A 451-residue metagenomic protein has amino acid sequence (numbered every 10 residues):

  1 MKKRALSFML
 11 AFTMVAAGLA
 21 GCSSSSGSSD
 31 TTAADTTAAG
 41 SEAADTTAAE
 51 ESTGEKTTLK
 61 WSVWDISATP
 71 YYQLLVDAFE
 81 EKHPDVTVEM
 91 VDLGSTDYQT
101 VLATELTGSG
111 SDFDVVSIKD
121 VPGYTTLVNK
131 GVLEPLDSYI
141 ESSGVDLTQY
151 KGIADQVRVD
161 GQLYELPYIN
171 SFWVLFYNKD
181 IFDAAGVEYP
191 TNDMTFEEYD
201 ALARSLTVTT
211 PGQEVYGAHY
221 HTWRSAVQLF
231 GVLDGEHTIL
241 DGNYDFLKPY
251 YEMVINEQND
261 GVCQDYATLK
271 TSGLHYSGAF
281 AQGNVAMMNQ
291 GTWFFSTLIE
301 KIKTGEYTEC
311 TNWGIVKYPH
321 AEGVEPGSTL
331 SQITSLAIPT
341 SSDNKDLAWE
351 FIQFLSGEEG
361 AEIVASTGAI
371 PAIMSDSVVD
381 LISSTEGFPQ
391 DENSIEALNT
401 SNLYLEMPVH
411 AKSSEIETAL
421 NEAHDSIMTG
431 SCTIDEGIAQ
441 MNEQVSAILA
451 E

Functional and structural regions predicted by a protein language model:
L19-T32, S41: Bacterial lipoprotein signal-peptidase II cleavage site
E50-E51, K119-F172, C310-K317, E386 (+1 more regions): Hinge/lid segment of periplasmic solute-binding proteins
G54-I66, V86-V91, D114-V115, Y164 (+2 more regions): Short, well-ordered beta-strand elements
A78-Q149, A184-G186, A279, N284-M287 (+1 more regions): Extracytoplasmic "Venus flytrap"/periplasmic binding protein-like
E81, T87, A185, D260-V262 (+1 more regions): Extracytoplasmic/periplasmic substrate-recognition and gating elements
F113-D114, K119, S143-I181, E214-G217 (+2 more regions): A structural signal for short loop-to-beta-strand junctions that line the ligand-binding cleft of periplasmic/secreted
A203-R204, I239-K270, Y318: Glycine-centered hinge/linker elements that transmit conformational signals in sensory and ligand-binding systems
V316, S366-E422, S426: Long, aromatic- and glycine/proline-rich binding clefts that accommodate carbohydrate-like moieties
